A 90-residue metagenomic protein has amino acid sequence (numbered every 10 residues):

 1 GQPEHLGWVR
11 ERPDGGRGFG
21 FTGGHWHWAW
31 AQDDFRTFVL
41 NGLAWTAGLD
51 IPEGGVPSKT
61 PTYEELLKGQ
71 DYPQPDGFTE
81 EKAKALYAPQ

Functional and structural regions predicted by a protein language model:
G1-Q90: Mature catalytic domains of secreted/periplasmic carbohydrate-active enzymes
